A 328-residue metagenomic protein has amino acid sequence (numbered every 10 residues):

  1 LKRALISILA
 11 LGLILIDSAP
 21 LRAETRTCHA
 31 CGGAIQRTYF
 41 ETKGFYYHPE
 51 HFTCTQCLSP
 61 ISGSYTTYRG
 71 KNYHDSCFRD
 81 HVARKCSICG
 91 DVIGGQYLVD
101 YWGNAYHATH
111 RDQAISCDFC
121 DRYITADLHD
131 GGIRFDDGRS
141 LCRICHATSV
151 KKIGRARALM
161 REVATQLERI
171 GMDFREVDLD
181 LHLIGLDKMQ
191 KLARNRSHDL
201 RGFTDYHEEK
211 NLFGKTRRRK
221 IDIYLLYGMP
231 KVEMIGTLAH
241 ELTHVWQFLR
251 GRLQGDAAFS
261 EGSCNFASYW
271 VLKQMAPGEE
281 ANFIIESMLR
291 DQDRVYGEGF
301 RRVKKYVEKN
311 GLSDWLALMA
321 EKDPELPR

Functional and structural regions predicted by a protein language model:
L1-A4: Positively charged n-region of N-terminal signal peptides that target proteins for export
S7-I16: Bacterial N-terminal signal peptides
L21-T25: Boundary at the C-terminal end of the N-terminal hydrophobic targeting segment
K43, D80-V82, S87-E208: A metal-dependent hydrolase signature that marks the N-terminal structural subdomain at the beginning of catalytic folds
A83, D112-R122, G132-I133, M172 (+1 more regions): Pan-zinc metallopeptidase signature
R196-I235, L242-L249: Active-site scaffold of zinc-dependent metalloenzymes
R250, Q254-V295: Post-HExxH zinc-binding segment in Zn-dependent metallohydrolases
